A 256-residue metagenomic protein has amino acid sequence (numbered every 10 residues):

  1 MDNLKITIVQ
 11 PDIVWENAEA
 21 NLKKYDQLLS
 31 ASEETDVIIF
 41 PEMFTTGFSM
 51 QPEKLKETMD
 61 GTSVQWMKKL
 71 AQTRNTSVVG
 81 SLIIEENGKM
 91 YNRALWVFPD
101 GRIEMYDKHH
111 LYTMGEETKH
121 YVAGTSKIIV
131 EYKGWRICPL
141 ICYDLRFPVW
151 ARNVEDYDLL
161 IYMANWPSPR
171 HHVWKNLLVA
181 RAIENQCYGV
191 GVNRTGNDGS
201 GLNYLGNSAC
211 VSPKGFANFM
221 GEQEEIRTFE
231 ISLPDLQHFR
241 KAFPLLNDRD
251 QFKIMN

Functional and structural regions predicted by a protein language model:
D2-I8: Extreme N-terminal starter segment of soluble prokaryotic enzymes
Q10-W15: Short polar catalytic/cofactor-binding loops
A18-E19, D26-P99, P167-A180, E184-C187: Cys-nucleophile CN-hydrolase/nitrilase-fold catalytic domain and related Cys-dependent amidase chemistry that acts on
D36-V37, I137, L159: Structural motif
T62-T76, R146-R227: CN hydrolase (nitrilase-like) catalytic-core segments centered on the catalytic cysteine and neighboring Lys/Glu
G80-L82, R93-W96, I128, G191 (+2 more regions): Short beta-strand scaffold segments in enzyme catalytic cores
E85-E155, P169-N176, H238-L246, M255: Active-site catalytic loop in hydrolytic enzyme cores
Y204-N256: Long hydrophobic alpha-helical segments typical of transmembrane helices together with their membrane-interfacial
